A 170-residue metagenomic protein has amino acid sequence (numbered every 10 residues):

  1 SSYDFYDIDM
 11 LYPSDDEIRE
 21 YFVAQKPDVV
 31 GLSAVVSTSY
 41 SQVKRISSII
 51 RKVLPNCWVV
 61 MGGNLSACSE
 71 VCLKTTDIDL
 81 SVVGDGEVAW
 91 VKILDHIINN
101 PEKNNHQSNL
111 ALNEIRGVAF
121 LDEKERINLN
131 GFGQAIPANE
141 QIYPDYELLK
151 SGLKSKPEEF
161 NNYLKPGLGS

Functional and structural regions predicted by a protein language model:
S1-S170: Acidic, low-complexity intrinsically disordered segments
